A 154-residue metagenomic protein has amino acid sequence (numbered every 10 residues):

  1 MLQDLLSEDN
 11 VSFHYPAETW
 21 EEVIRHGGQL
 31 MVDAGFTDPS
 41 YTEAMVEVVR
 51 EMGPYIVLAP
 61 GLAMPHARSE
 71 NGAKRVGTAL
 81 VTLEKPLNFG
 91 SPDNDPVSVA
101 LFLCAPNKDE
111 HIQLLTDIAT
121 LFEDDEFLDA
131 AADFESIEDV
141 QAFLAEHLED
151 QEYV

Functional and structural regions predicted by a protein language model:
M1-V154: Cytosolic covalent-transfer regions centered on His/Cys nucleophiles that carry phosphoryl or persulfide groups
